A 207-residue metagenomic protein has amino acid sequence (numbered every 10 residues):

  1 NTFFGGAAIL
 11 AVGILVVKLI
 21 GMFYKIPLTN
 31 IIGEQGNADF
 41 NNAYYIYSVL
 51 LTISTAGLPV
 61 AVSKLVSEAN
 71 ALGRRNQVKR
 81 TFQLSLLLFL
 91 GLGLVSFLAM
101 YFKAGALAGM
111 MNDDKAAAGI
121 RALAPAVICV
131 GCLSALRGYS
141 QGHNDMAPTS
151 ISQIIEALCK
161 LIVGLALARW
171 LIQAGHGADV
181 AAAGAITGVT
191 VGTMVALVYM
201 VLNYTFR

Functional and structural regions predicted by a protein language model:
N1-I20, N76, R80: N-terminal membrane topogenesis motif
F4, N41, R74-L90: Interfacial transmembrane-helix starts/ends
T29-V49, A178-G184: Interfacial/gating helices of multi-pass transporter permease domains
A56-A71: Helix-loop junctions and terminal segments of transmembrane helices in multi-pass membrane transport/translocation
V95-K115, Q173: Short membrane-interface helical motifs at transmembrane helix boundaries in multi-pass membrane transporters
D113-L136: Alpha-helical transmembrane segments of multi-pass membrane proteins
G131-S152: Membrane-interface junctions at transmembrane-helix termini in multi-pass inner-membrane proteins
Q153-A166, G175-F206: Hydrophobic alpha-helical transmembrane segments
